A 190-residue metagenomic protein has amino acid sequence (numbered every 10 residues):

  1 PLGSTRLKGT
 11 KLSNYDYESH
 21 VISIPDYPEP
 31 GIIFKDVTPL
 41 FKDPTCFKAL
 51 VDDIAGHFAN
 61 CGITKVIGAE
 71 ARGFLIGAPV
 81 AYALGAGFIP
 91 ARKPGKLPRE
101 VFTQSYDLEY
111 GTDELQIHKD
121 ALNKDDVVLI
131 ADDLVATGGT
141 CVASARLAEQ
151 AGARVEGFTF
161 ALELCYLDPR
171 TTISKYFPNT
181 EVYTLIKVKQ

Functional and structural regions predicted by a protein language model:
R6-I63: Active-site-facing substrate-recognition patch
R6-K8, Y17-S19, V142-Q190: PRPP-dependent phosphoribosyltransferase catalytic core
G31, V66, F88, F158: Residue-level signature of catalytic and energy-coupling elements of molecular machines, predominantly ATP/GTP-dependent
I63-E70: Short glycine-rich phosphate-binding loop at a beta-alpha junction
T64, D126, E156: Conserved acidic residues
L75-L84: Short Gly/Thr/Asp-enriched flexible loops that form oxyanion-binding sites at enzyme active sites
A86-L129: Short, glycine/charge-rich flexible loops or terminal/linker lids adjacent to PRPP-binding catalytic cores
D133, G138: Conserved G/P- and acidic residue-centered "switch" motifs that form tight phosphate/ATP-binding loops in soluble
